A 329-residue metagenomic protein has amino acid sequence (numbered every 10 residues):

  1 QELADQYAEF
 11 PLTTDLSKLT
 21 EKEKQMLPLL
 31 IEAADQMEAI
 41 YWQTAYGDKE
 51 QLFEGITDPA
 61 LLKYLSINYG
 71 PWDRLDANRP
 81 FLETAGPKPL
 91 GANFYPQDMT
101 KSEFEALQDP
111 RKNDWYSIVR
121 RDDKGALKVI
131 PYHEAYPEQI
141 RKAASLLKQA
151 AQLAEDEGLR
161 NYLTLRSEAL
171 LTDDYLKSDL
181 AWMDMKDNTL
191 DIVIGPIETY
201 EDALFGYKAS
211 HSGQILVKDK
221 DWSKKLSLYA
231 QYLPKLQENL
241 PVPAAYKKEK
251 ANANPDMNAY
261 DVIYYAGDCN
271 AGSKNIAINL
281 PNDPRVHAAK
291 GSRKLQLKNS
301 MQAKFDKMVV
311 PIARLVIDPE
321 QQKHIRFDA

Functional and structural regions predicted by a protein language model:
Q1-R166: N-terminal helix-rich structural modules
Y132-D328: Contiguous, non-catalytic segments that form substrate-binding/exosite surfaces or channel walls
